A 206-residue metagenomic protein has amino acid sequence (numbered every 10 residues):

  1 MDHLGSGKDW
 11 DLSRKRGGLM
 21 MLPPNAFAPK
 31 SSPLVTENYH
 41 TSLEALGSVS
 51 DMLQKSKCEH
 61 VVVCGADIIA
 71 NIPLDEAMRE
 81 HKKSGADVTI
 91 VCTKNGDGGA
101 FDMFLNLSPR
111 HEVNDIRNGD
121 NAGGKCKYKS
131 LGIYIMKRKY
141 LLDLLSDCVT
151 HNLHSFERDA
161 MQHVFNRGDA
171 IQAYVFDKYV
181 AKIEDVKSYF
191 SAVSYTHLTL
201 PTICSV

Functional and structural regions predicted by a protein language model:
M1-V193: Unchanged
H197-S205: Single conserved hydrophobic/aromatic residue that forms the stacking wall/gate of nucleotide- or nucleobase-binding
